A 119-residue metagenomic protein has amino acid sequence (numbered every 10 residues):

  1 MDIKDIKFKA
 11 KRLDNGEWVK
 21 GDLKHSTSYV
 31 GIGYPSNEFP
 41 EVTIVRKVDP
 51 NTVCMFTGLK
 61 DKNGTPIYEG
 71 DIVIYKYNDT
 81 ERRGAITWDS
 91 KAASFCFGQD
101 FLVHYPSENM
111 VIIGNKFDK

Functional and structural regions predicted by a protein language model:
M1-K119: Secondary-structure transition motif
